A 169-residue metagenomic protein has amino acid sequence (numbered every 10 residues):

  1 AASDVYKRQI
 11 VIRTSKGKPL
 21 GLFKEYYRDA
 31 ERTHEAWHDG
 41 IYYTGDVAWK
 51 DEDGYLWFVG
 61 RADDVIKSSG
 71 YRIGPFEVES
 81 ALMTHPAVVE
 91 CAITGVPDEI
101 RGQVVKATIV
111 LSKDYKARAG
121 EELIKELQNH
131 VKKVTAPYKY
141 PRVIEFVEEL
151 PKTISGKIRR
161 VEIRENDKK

Functional and structural regions predicted by a protein language model:
A1-Y6: Short, small-residue-biased leader/transition segments that mark boundaries at the very start of proteins
K7-L22, I41, V47-A48: AMP-binding/adenylate-forming core of the ANL superfamily
P19, K24-E25, R32, V47-Y138 (+3 more regions): AMP-binding/adenylate-forming catalytic core of the ANL superfamily
D29, D39-G40: Structured helix-beta-strand junction loops
I144-V147: General small-molecule cofactor/ligand-binding pocket signal
